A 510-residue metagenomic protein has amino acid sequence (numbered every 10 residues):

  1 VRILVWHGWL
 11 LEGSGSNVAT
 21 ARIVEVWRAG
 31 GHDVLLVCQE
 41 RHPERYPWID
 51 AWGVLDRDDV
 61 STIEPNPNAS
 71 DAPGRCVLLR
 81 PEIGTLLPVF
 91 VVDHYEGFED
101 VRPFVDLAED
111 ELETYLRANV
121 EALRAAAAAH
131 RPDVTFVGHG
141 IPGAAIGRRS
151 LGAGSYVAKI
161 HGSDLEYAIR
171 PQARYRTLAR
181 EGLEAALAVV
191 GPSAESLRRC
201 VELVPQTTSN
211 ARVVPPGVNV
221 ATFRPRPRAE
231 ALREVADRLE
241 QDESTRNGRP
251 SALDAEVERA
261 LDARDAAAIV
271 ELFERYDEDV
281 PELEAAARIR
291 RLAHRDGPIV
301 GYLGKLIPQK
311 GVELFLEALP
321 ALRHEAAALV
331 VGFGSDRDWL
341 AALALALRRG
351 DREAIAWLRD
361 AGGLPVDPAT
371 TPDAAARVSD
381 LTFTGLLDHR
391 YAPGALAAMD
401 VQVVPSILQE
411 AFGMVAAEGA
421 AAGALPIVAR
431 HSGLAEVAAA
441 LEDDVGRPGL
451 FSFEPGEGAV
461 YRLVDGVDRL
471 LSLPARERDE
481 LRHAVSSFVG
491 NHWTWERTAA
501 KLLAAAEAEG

Functional and structural regions predicted by a protein language model:
G15, G458, S472-A506: A charged, aromatic-enriched C-terminal amphipathic alpha-helix characteristic of glycosyltransferases across folds
L35-H130, E234-R238, D254, R259-D262 (+1 more regions): A conserved catalytic-core segment of Leloir-type glycosyltransferases
E40, E195, G217, A229: Carbohydrate-associated surface elements
L187, R377-D380, A397-A411: Acidic donor-binding loop of glycosyltransferase active sites
V190, E234-K310, L316-L319, L329-V331: Conserved donor-binding/catalytic core segment of Leloir-type glycosyltransferases
V235-E243, L253-A260, D265-A268, Y276-D279 (+4 more regions): Change "using UDP/GDP/dTDP sugars" to "using nucleotide sugars
I269, F273-Y276, G297, A326 (+2 more regions): Nucleotide-activated donor-binding/catalytic signature segment of Leloir-type glycosyltransferases, i.e., the conserved
L425-A435, A439: Short hydrophobic beta-strand element within catalytic cores of glycosyltransferases and related nucleotide-activated
